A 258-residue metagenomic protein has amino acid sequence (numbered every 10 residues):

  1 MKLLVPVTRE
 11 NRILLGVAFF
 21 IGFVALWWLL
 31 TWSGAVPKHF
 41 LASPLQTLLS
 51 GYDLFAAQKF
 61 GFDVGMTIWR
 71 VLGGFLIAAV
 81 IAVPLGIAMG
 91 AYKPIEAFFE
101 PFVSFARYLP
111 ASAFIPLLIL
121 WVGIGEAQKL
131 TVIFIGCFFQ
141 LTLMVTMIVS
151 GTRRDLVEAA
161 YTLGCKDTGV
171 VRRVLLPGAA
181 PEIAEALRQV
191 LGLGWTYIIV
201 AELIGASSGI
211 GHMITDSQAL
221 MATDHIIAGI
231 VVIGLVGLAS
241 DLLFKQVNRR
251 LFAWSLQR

Functional and structural regions predicted by a protein language model:
M1-I21, L242-R258: Transmembrane alpha-helical segments of polytopic membrane transport and secretion proteins
K2-E10, W32-L76: Periplasmic/extracellular loop-to-transmembrane helix junction in inner-membrane transport proteins
G73-V103: Transmembrane-helix boundary motif in ABC transporter permease subunits
K93, S150, P181, E185-R188 (+1 more regions): C-terminal transmembrane helix and the adjacent membrane-cytosol boundary/short C-terminal tail of inner/organellar
S104-Q140, M147-G151: Generic hydrophobic transmembrane alpha-helix motif, especially the helices
I119-W121, T196-I233, F252-R258: Glycine-rich helix-loop "coupling/hinge" segments at transmembrane-helix boundaries in multipass transporters
T131-I135, D167-A201, A228, I233 (+1 more regions): Transmembrane alpha-helices
M144-Q189, I210: Short cytoplasmic-facing helical segments at TM-TM junctions of multi-pass membrane proteins
